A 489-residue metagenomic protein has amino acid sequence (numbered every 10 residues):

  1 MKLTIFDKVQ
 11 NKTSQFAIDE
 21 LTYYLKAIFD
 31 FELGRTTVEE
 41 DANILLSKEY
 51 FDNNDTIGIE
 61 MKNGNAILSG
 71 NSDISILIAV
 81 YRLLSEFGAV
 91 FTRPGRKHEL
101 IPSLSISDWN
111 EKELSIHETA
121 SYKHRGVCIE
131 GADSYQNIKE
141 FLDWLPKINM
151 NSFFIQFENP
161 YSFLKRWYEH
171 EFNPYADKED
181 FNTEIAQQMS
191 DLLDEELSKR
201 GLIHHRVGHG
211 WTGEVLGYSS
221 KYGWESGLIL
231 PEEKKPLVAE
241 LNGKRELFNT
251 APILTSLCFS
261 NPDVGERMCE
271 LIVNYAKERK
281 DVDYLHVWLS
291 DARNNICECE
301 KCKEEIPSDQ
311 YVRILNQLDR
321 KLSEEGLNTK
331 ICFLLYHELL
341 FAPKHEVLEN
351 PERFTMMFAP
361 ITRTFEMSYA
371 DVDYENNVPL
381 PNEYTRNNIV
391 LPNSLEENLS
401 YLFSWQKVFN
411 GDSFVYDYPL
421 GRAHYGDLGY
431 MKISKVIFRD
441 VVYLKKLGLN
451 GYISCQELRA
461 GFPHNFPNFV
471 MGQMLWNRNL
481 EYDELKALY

Functional and structural regions predicted by a protein language model:
M1-S121: Contiguous, structured surface segment used for ligand recognition
Q10, N53, S121-S394, Y401-L402 (+3 more regions): Aromatic-lined carbohydrate-binding surfaces of glycoside hydrolases
E20, Y24-F31, L83-F87, W144 (+5 more regions): Structured segments of extracytoplasmic/periplasmic soluble domains in secreted or envelope-associated proteins
I76, N398-Y401: Catalytic-loop motifs flanking and including active-site residues across diverse enzymes
M356, L444, Y489: Hydrophobic, well-ordered secondary-structure elements that form the walls of internal hydrophobic environments
R478-Y489: Carbohydrate-binding surfaces of carbohydrate-active enzymes
